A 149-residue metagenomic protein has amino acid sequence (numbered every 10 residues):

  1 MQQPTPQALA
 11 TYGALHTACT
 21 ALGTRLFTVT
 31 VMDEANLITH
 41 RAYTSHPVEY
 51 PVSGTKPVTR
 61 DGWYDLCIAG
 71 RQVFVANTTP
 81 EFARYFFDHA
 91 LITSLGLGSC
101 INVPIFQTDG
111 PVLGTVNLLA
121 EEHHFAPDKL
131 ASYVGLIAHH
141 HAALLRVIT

Functional and structural regions predicted by a protein language model:
T5-T20, H89: Short amphipathic alpha-helical segments
Q7-T11, L119-T149: Juxtadomain coupling helices with adjacent low-complexity linkers
H16-C19, T24-D33: Short, hydrophobic-rich beta-strand element in sensory/regulatory alpha-beta domains
T28, H89, N102, T115: Short hydrophobic/aromatic beta-strand element in the GNAT-like acyltransferase core that lines or flanks the acyl-donor
V29-V52: GAF sensory/regulatory domain recognition with acknowledged cross-activation on helical regulatory dimers
V48-R84, A90-L95: Regulatory sensory and allosteric helical modules in signal-transduction proteins and certain transcription factors
S99-F106: A short, aliphatic-rich beta-strand micro-motif
F106-A120: Sensory-domain boundary capping and coupling elements
